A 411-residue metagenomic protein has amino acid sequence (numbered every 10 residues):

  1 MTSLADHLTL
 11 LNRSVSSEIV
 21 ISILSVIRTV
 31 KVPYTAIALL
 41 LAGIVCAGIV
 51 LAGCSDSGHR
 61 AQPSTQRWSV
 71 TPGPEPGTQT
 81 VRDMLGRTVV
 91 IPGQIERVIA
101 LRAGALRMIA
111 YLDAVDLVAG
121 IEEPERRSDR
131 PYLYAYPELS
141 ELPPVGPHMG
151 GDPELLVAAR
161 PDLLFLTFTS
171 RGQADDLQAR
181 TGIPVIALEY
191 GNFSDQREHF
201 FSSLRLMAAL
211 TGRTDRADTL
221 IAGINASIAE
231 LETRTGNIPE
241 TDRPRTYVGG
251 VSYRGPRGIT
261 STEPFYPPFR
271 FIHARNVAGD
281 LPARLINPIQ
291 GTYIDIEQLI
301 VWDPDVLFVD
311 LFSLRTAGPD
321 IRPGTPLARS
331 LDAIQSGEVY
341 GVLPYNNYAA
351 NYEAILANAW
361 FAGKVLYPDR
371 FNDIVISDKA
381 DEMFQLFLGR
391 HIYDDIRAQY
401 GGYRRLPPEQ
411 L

Functional and structural regions predicted by a protein language model:
M1-V32: N-terminal secretory signal peptides that target proteins for export/translocation
V15, A52-M108, D215-G249, F371-L411: Bacterial Sec-exported substrate-binding components of ABC uptake systems
A38-V50: Bacterial N-terminal signal peptides
A100-A159, L163-T169, A274-P282, N287-P288: A short, structured surface patch at a secondary-structure boundary
R127-D129, S170-D175, Y190-L206, I238-P268: Extracytoplasmic ligand-binding site segments that recognize negatively charged/polar headgroups
P153-L166, D295-F312: Proline-aspartate-enriched helix->loop->beta-strand connector
Q196-A209, D218, R315-L411: Structured C-terminal subdomain patch of bacterial secreted/periplasmic proteins
F265-P288, S336-L343: His/Asp/Glu-enriched short active-site or ligand-binding loop at hydrolase and phosphoryl-transfer sites
